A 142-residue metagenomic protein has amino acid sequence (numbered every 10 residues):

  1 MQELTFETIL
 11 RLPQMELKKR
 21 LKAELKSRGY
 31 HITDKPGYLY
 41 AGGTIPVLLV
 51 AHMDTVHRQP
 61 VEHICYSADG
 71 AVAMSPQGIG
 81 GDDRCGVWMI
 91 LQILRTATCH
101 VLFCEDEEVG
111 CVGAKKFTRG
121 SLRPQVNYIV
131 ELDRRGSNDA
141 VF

Functional and structural regions predicted by a protein language model:
E7-I45: A non-catalytic alpha/beta surface segment that caps or lines the substrate-entry region of metallo-dependent hydrolase
Y30, L48, H63-I64, C99-V101: Active-site regions of enzymes building and remodeling cell-envelope glycoconjugates
P36, Y40, L48, V56 (+3 more regions): Intrinsic disorder/low-complexity detector
A41-G81: Catalytic-core environment of secreted peptidases
Q77-F142: Acidic/histidine-rich catalytic neighborhood of metal-dependent amide-processing enzymes
